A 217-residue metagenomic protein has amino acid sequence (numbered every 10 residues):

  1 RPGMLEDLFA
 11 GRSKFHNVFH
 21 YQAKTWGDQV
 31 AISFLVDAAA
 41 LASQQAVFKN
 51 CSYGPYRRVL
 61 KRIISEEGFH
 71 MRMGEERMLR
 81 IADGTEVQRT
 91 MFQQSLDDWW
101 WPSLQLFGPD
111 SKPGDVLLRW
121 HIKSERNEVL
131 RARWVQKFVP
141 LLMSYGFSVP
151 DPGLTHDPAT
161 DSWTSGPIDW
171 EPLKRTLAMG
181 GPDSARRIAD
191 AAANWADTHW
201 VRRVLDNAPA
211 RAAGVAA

Functional and structural regions predicted by a protein language model:
R1-L8, E75-L79: Conserved alpha-helical segments that form or flank metal/cofactor-binding pockets of metalloenzymes
E6-S33, N50, G84-T85, W99-W120: Acidic/His metal-coordination segments adjacent to aromatic residues that form catalytic metal sites in metalloenzymes
N17-M73: Internal, conserved structured core segments that host functional sites
T25, Q29, V59, G84 (+3 more regions): Non-transmembrane, amphipathic alpha-helical segments
T25, Y53-R57, I64, T85 (+4 more regions): Short, structured coil/loop segments at alpha-helix boundaries
Q44-R62, E76-M91, P109-H121, Y145: Inter-helical turn/loop segments and adjacent helix faces that build the functional surface of alpha-helical bundle
V59-R80, S95-Q105: Alpha-helical scaffold segments in carbohydrate-active enzymes
T90-A217: Extended, helix-rich structural scaffolds rather than catalytic motifs
